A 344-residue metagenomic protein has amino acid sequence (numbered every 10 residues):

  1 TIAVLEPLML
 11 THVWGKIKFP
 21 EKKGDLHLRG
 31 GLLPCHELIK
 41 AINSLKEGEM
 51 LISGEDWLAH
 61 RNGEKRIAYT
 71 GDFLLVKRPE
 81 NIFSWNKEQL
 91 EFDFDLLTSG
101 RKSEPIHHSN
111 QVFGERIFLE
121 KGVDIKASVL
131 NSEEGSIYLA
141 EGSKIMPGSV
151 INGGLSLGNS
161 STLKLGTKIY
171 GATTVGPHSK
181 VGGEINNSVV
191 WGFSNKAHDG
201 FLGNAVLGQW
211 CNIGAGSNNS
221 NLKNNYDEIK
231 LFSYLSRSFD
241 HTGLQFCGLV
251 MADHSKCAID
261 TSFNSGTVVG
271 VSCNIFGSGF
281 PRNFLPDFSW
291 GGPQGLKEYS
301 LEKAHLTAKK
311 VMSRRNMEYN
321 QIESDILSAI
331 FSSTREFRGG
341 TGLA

Functional and structural regions predicted by a protein language model:
T1-R116, G122, S278-N283, D287-A344: Terminal amphipathic alpha-helical/low-complexity segments used for targeting or macromolecular assembly
W14-K16, S149, D199, G243-L244: A generic local structural motif
K22-K23, G48, G158, A252 (+1 more regions): A general structural motif
G24, E64-A68, R101, P105 (+8 more regions): Generic, low-specificity signal for short hydrophobic/alpha-helical stretches with a mild N-terminal bias, encompassing
R101-G208, K223-N224, V250, V268: Extended beta-solenoid/beta-helix repeat architectures
L165-G166, A172, H178-L343: Glycine-rich hexapeptide-repeat left-handed beta-helix
